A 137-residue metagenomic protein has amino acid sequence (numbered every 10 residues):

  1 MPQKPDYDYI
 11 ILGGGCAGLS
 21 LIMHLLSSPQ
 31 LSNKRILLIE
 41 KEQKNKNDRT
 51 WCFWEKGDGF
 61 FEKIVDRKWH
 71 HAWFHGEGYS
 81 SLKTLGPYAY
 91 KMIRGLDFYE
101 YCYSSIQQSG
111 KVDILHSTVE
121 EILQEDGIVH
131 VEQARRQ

Functional and structural regions predicted by a protein language model:
P2-A17, L37-I39: Beta1/beta-strand and adjacent pyrophosphate-binding region of the FAD-binding site in flavoprotein oxidoreductases
P2-P5, D66-K68, Q108: Flexible, charged surface loops at secondary-structure boundaries
P5-Y7, S32, L115: Residue-level preference for short coil/turn positions at secondary-structure junctions
D6, R35, I128-H130: Ser/Thr- (and often Asn-) enriched beta-sheet segments in non-cytosolic proteins
I11-C16, S20-I22, V119-E121, V131-A134: Structured catalytic cores of enzymes that bind and process phosphorylated ligands/cofactors
S20, H24-Y79, L96-D97: N-terminal FAD cofactor-binding segment of flavoenzymes
E77-Q137: Conserved N-terminal helical subregion
